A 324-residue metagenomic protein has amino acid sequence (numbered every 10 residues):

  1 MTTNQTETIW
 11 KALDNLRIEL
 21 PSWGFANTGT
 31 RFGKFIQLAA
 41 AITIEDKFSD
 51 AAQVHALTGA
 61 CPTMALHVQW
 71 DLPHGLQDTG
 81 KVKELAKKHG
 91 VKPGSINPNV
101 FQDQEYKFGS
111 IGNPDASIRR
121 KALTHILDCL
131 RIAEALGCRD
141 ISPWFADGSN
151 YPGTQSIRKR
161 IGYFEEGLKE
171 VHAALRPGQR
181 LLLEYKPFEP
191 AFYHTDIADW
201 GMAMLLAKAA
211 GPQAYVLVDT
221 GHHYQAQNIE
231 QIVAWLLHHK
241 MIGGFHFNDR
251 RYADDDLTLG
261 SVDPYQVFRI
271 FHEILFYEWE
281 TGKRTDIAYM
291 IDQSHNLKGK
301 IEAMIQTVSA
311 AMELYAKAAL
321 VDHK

Functional and structural regions predicted by a protein language model:
M1-E134, K317-K324: N-terminal pre-domain/capping segments
M1-F25, G29, G33-I36, A52 (+6 more regions): Histidine-acidic metal/acid-base catalytic patches
G24-A26, V68-L72, N97-Q102, F145-S149 (+4 more regions): Active-site-proximal loop/turn and secondary-structure-junction residues that shape catalytic pockets, frequently
L38-E45, N113, R120, G162 (+2 more regions): Conserved phosphate-coordination/catalytic loops
G59-P62, K107-S110, G148-N150, L183-E184 (+1 more regions): A short alpha-helix capping/helix-coil boundary motif
K83-G94, D115-H125, R160-A174, W200-A209: Acidic, His- and aromatic-enriched active-site or binding-groove loops in soluble protein domains that engage sugars
N113-I118, G148-K159, P187-F192: Surface-exposed cleft-lining segments at the edges of enzyme active sites
C129-Q155, Q179-E184: Active-site groove signature of glycoside hydrolases
